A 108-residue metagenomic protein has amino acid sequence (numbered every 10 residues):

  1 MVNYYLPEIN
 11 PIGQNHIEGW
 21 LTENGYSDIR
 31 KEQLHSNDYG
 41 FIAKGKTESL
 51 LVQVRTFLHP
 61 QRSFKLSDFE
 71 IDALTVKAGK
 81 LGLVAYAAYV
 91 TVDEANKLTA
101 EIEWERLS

Functional and structural regions predicted by a protein language model:
M1-E32: Acidic-basic catalytic patches of nuclease active cores, encompassing PD-(D/E)XK and other metal-cofactor nuclease
I17, L21, F41-A43, T47-Q61: Conserved catalytic cores of phosphodiester-cleaving nucleases, focusing on short active-site segments
N24, K44, K80-L81: Alpha-helix C-cap/termination motif
Q33-L34, V90: Proline- and acidic/polar-enriched loop/turn elements at helix boundaries
H35-Y39: Short acidic/glycine-enriched loop/turn segments that link adjacent beta-strands
G40-F41, K97: Short Asp/Glu-rich motifs
H59-G82, Y86: Short, charged, amphipathic alpha-helix that recurs within catalytic cores of restriction-modification and other
G79-S108: Domain-level recognition of nuclease-like catalytic cores that cleave nucleotide substrates
